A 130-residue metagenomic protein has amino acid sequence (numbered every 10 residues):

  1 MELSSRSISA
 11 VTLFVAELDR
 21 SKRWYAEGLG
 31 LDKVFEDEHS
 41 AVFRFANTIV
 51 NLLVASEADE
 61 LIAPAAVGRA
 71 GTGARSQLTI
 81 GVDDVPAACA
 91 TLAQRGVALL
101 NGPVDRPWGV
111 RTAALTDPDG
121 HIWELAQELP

Functional and structural regions predicted by a protein language model:
M1-S9, D32-I80, P86-T116, Q127-P130: Vicinal oxygen chelate
T12: Polyanion-binding surface elements
V15-E17: Conserved beta-strand-loop-alpha-helix junction that forms the acyl-donor binding cleft
D19-R20, P86: Residue-level marker for well-ordered alpha-helical positions
S21, Y25-A26, L92, G120: Conserved active-site tyrosine of GNAT-family acetyltransferases
L29: Major-groove DNA-recognition helix of helix-turn-helix-type DNA-binding domains
I122-L125: Short glycine-/small-residue motifs
